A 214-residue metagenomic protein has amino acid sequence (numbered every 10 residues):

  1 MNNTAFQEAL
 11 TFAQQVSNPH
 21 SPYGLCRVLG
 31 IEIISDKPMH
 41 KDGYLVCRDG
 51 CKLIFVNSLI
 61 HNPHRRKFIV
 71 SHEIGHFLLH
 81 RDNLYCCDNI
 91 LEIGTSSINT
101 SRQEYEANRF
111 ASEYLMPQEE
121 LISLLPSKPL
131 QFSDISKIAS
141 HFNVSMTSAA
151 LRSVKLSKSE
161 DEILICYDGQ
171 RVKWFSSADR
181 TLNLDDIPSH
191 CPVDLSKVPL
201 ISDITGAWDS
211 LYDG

Functional and structural regions predicted by a protein language model:
M1-G214: Active-site hotspot residues in diverse enzymes, especially metal/ion-binding acidic/histidine motifs
